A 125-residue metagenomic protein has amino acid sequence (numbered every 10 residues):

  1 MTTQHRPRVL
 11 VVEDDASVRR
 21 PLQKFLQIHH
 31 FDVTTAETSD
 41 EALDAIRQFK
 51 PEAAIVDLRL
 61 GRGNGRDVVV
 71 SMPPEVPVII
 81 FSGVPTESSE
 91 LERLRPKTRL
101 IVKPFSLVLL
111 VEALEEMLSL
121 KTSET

Functional and structural regions predicted by a protein language model:
M1-L10, V108-T125: Non-catalytic signal-transmission and effector/linker regions of two-component phosphorelay proteins
E13: Conserved acidic carboxylate
A16-T34: Two-component/phosphorelay signaling modules centered on CheY-like receiver
T35-A53: Acidic, metal-coordinating helix/loop segments flanking the phosphotransfer/catalytic sites of two-component signaling
T38, N64-D67: Acidic catalytic/metal-coordinating carboxylates
D57: Active-site residues of response regulator receiver
D67, V84-V102, V108, E112: Alpha4 helix (beta4-alpha4-beta5 surface) of REC/receiver domains from two-component response regulators
